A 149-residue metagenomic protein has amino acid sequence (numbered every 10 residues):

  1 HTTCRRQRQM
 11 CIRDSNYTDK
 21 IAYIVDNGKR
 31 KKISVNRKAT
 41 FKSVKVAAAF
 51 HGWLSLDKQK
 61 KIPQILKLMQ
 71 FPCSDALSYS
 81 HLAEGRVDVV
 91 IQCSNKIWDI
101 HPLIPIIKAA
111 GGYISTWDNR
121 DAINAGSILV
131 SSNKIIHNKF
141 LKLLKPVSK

Functional and structural regions predicted by a protein language model:
H1-I12: Single conserved hydrophobic/aromatic residue that forms the stacking wall/gate of nucleotide- or nucleobase-binding
R6, I21, I128: Conserved beta-strand and immediately adjacent loop positions that scaffold enzyme active sites
Q9, K20-D26: Short polybasic amphipathic segments
M10-Y17, R120: Short linear motifs in intrinsically disordered
S15-I21, K108, A125: A short, compositionally biased
K29-R30: Predominantly a core beta-strand signature of beta-propeller blades across repeat-based propeller domains
S34-K149: An extended, acidic
